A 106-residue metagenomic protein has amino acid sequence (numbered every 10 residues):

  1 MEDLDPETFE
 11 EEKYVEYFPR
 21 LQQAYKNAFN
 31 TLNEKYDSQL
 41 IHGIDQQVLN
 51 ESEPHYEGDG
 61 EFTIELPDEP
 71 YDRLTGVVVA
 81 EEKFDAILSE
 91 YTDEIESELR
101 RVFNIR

Functional and structural regions predicted by a protein language model:
M1-F29: N-terminal low-complexity, intrinsically disordered segments
E2, P6-F9, I64-D68, D72 (+2 more regions): Residue-level signal for well-ordered alpha-helical segments
L4, F18, Q47-L49, L88-I95 (+1 more regions): Generic hydrophobic, helix-prone segments enriched in Leu/Val/Ile
L21-Y71: Amphipathic alpha-helical interaction modules
Y71-R106: Amphipathic alpha-helical binding modules
